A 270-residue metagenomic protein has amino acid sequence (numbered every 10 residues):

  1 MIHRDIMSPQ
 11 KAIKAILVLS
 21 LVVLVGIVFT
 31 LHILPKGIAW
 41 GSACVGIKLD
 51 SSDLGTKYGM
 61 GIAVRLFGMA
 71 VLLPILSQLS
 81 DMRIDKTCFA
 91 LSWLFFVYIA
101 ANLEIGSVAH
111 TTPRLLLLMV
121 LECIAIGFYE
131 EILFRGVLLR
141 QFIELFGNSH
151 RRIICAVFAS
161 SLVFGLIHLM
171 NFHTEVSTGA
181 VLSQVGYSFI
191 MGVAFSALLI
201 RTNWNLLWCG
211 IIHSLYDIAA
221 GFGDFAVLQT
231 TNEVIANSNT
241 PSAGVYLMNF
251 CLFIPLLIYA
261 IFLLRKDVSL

Functional and structural regions predicted by a protein language model:
M1-K11: Short, Lys/Arg-rich, polar N-terminal cytosolic tail immediately upstream of the first transmembrane signal-anchor
A15-I75, K86-I99, P113, L117-L118 (+2 more regions): Alpha-helical transmembrane segments in multi-pass membrane proteins
F29, V181-P241: Functionally important transmembrane alpha-helices
S52-G61, S214-L270: C-terminal membrane module of polytopic membrane proteins
A63-P74, A125-G136, G192-A194, N249-F262: Hydrophobic cores of alpha-helical transmembrane segments in multi-pass inner/ER membrane proteins, independent
F95-V97, I153-L169: Small-polar-interrupted transmembrane alpha-helices in polytopic inner-membrane proteins
L103-L117, N171-G179: Membrane-interface helix caps and helix-loop-helix hairpins in membrane proteins
I132-A159, A197-N205: Membrane-interface helix/loop boundary segments of multi-pass membrane proteins
